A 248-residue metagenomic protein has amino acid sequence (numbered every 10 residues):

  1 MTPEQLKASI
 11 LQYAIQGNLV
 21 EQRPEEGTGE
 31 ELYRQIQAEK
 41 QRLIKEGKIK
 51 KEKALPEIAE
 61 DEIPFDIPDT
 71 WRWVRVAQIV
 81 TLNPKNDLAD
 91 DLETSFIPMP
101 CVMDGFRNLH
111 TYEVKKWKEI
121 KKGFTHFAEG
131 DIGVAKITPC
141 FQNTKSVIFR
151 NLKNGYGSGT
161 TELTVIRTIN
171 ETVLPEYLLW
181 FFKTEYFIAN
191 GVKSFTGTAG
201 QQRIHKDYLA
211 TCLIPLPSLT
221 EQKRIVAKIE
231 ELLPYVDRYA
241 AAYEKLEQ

Functional and structural regions predicted by a protein language model:
T2-E60: Extended, domain-scale alpha-helical bundle/helix-rich regions
S9, Y13, N18-L19, A59-N86 (+2 more regions): Non-catalytic DNA-recognition/assembly elements of restriction-modification systems
E57-E62, A77-L88, I97-I132, N154: Sequence-specific dsDNA recognition surfaces
T81, A135, K183, A227-E231: Solvent-exposed alpha-helix faces
G123-K183, F195-G200, H205-Y208: A short beta-sheet element
P215-S218: Structural beta->alpha junctions
